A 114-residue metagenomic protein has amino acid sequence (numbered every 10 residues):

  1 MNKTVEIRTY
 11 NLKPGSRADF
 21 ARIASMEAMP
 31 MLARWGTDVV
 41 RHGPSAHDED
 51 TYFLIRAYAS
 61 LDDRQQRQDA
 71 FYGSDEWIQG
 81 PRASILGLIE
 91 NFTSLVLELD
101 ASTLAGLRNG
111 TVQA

Functional and structural regions predicted by a protein language model:
M1-N2, A59-D75, E98, S102-L107 (+1 more regions): Glyoxalase I/VOC metalloenzyme domain signal
K3, D50-T51: Conserved catalytic motifs of the protein kinase core domain
V5-Y10: Active-site-flanking beta-strand signature of metal-NTP-handling nucleotidyl enzymes and homologous cyclase-like
N11, I55-A57: Short hydrophobic/aromatic beta-strand micro-patches that form the beta-sheet surface supporting nucleotide- or nucleic
N11-I23: Short, surface-exposed ligand-recognition loops at beta-strand->loop->(often short) alpha-helix junctions that present
K13-G15, H47, L61: Short coil/turn motifs at secondary-structure junctions
R22-V40, A57-L95: An amphipathic, aromatic/His-enriched active-site/gating alpha helix that lines ligand/cofactor pockets
T37, P44-D50, G87-A114: Long, low-complexity, Ser/Thr/Gly/Pro-rich intrinsically disordered segments that act as flexible linkers and assembly
